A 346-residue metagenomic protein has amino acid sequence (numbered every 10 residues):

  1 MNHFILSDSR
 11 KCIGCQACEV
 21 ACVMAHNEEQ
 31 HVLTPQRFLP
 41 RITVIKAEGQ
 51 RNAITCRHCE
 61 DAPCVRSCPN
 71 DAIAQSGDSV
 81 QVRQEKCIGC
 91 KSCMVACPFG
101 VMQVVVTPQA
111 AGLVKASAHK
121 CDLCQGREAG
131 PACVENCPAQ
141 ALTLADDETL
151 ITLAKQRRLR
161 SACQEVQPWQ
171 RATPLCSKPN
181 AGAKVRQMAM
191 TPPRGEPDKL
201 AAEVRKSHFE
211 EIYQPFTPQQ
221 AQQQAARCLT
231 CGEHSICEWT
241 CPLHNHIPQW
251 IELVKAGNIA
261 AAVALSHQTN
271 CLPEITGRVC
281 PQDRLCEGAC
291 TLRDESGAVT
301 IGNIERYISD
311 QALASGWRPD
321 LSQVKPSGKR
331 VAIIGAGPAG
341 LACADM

Functional and structural regions predicted by a protein language model:
M1-S67, D71, K86, M94-A96 (+2 more regions): Ferredoxin-type iron-sulfur electron-transfer modules and their immediate structural context
C56, A74, G112-L113, Q125 (+3 more regions): Residue-level "hotspot" positions that anchor or transmit function at local structural transition points
C64, N70-E135, Q140-L153, S296-G297: Inter-heme linker and motif-flanking segments adjacent to c-type heme-binding CXXCH motifs in c-type cytochromes
E135-A181: Long, compositionally biased charged/polar accessory segments in the mid-to-C-terminal portions of proteins
K329-M346: N-terminal Rossmann-like FAD-binding beta1-loop-alpha1 element of flavoenzymes
